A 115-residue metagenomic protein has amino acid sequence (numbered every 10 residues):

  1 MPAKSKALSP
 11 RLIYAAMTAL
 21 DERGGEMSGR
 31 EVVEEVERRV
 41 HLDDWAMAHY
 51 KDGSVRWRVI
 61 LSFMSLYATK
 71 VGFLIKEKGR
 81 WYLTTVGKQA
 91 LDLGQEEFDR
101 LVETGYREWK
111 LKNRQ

Functional and structural regions predicted by a protein language model:
P2-M27: Positively charged, polyanion-binding regions of nucleic-acid-associated proteins
A7, E37-S62: Short, positively charged loop/turn segments that connect secondary-structure elements
D21-G25, R38-V40, E77: Short helix-capping/hinge SLiMs at alpha-helix to coil transitions
E31-V33: A short acidic, leucine-rich amphipathic alpha-helix
S65-L66: Short, hydrophobic-biased segments on the C-terminal half of alpha helices that form "recognition helices"
T69-G79: A short, conserved structural fragment
R80-T85: Minor-groove-contacting beta-hairpin "wing" of winged helix-turn-helix DNA-binding domains
V86-Q115: Short, amphipathic alpha-helical interaction segments positioned at domain boundaries
